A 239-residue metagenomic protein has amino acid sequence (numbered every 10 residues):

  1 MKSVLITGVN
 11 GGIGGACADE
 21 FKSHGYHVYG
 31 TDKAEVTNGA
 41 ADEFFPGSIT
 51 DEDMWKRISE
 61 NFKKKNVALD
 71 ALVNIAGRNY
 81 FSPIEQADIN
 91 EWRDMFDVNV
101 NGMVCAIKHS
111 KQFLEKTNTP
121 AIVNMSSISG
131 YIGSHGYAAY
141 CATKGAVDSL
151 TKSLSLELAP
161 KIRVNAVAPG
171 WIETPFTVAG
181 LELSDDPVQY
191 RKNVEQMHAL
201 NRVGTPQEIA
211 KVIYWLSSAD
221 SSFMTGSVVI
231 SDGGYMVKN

Functional and structural regions predicted by a protein language model:
N10: Conserved glycine-rich cofactor-binding loop
I75-Y80, G233-G234: Conserved NAD(P)H cofactor-binding loop of Rossmann-fold oxidoreductase domains
P83-I84, E91-F96, V194: Substrate-binding pocket helix/loop in short-chain dehydrogenase/reductase
I107, T143: Active-site helix of classical SDR
Q112, S155-P160, S222: Alpha-helical segment proximal to the catalytic Tyr-Lys
S127: Residue(s) in the substrate-gating loop at a strand-loop-helix junction that position the organic substrate next
I132, Y214, T225-N239: Short C-terminal tail/terminal secondary-structure segment of NAD(P)H-dependent dehydrogenase/reductase domains
